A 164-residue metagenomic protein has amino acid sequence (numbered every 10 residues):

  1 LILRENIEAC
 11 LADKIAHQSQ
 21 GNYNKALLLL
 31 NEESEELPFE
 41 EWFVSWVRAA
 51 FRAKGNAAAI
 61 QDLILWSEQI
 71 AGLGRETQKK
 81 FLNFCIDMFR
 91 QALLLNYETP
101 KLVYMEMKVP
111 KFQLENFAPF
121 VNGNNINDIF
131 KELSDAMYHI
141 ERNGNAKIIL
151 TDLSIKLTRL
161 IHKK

Functional and structural regions predicted by a protein language model:
L1-F84, L95-E106, P110-K164: Charged, glycine-rich active-site and insertion segments that engage polyanionic ligands
